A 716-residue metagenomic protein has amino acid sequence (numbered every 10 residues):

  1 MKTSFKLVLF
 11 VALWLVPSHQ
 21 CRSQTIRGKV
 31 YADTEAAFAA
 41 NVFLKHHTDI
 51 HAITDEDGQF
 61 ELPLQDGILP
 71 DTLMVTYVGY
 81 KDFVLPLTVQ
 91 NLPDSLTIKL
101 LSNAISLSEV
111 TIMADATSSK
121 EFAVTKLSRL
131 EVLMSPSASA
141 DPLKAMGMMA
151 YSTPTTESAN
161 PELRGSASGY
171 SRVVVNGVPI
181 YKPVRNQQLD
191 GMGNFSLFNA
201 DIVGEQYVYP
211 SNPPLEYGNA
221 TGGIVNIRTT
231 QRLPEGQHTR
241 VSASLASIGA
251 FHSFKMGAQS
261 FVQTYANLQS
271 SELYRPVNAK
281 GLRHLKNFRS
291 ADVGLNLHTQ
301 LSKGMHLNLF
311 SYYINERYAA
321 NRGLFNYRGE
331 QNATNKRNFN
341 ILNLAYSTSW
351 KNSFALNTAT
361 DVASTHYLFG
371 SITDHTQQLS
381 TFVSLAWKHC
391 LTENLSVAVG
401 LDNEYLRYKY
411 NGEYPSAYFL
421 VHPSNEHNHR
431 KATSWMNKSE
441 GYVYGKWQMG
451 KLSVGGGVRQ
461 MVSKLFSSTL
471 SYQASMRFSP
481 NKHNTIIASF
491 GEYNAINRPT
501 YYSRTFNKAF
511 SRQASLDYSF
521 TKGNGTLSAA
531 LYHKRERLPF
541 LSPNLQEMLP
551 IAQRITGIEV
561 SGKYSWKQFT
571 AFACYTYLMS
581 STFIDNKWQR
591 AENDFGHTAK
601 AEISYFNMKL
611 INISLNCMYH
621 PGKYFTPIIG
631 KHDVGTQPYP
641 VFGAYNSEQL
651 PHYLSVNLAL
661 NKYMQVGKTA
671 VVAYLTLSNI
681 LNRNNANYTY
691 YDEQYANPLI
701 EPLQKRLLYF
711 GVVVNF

Functional and structural regions predicted by a protein language model:
Y31-E35, N41-K45, T76-Y80, Q90-S135 (+2 more regions): Short, acidic, small-residue-rich periplasmic hinge/interaction motif at the N-terminus of Gram-negative outer-membrane
T48-E61: Short, acidic Ser/Thr/Gly-rich low-complexity loop/linker segments typical of extracellular and cell-surface proteins
I98, F195-G236: A beta-strand signature from Gram-negative outer-membrane beta-barrel systems, especially the internal plug domain
T117-S171, G177-P213: Periplasmic N-terminal accessory/gating domains of Gram-negative outer-membrane beta-barrel systems
S271-Y274, H284-S290, M305-F382: Flexible loop and strand-edge segments within Gram-negative outer membrane beta-barrel domains
N357-D361, S479, K508-T556, K563-A571 (+2 more regions): Membrane-embedded beta-barrel scaffold of Gram-negative outer-membrane proteins
Q448-L452, H533-R535, L549-I629: Gram-negative outer-membrane beta-barrel transporters
Y619-G635, K662-F716: C-terminal beta-signal and adjacent terminal beta-strands/loops of Gram-negative outer-membrane beta-barrel proteins
